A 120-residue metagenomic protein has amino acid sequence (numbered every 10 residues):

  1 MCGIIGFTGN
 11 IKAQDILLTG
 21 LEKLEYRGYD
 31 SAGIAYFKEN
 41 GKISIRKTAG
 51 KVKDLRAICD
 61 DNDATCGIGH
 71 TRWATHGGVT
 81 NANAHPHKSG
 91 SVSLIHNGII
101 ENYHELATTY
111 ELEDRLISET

Functional and structural regions predicted by a protein language model:
M1-T120: Conserved short alpha-helical segments that host acidic/polar catalytic motifs at enzyme active sites
